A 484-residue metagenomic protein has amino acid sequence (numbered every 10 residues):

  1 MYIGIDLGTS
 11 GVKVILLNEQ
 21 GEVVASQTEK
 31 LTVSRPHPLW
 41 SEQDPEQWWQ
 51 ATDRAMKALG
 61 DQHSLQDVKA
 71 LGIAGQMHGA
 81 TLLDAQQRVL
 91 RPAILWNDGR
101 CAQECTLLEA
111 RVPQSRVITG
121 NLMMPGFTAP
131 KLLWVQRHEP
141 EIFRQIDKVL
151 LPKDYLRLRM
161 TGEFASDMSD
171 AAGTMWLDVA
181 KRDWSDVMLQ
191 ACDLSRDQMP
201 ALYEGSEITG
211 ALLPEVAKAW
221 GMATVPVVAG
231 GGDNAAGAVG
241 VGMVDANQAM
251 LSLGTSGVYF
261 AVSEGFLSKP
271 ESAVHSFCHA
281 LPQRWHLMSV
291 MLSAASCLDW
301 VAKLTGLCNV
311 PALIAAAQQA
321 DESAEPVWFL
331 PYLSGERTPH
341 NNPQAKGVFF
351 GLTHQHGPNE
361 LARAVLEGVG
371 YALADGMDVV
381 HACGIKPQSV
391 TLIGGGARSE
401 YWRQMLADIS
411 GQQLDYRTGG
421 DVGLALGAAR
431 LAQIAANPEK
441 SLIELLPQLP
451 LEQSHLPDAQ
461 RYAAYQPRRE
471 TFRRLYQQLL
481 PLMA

Functional and structural regions predicted by a protein language model:
M1-R91, Q145, A217-A229, S410-L414 (+2 more regions): N-terminal glycine/serine-rich phosphate-binding loop of ATP-dependent small-molecule kinases, especially carbohydrate
I3-G4, L108-L122, G126-F127, L133-A165 (+3 more regions): Active-site core segments that coordinate phosphate-bearing ligands/cofactors across diverse enzyme families
V14-L16, G21, L71, D98 (+4 more regions): Conserved small-residue
K57-W96, N121-G126, R157-D178, A201-E204 (+1 more regions): Short beta-strand-loop/turn "lid" adjacent to the catalytic site in phosphate-handling enzymes
Q62-L65, A74, F143, R196 (+2 more regions): Alpha-helix termination/capping residues and helix-transition junctions
C192-E204: A conserved helix-loop-beta module that forms one wall/lid of the active-site cleft in ATP-utilizing catalytic domains
